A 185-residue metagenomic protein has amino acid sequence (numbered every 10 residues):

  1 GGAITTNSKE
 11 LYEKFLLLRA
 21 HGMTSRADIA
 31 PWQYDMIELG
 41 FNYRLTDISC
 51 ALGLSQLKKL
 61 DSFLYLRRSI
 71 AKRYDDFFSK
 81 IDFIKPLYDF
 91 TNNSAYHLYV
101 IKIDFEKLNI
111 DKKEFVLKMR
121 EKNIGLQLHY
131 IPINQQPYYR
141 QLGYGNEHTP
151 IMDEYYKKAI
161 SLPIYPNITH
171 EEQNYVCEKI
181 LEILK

Functional and structural regions predicted by a protein language model:
G1-I4: Glycine-rich phosphate-binding loop of ATP-grasp-fold ATP-dependent ligases
N7-K185: PLP-dependent aminotransferase class I/II
